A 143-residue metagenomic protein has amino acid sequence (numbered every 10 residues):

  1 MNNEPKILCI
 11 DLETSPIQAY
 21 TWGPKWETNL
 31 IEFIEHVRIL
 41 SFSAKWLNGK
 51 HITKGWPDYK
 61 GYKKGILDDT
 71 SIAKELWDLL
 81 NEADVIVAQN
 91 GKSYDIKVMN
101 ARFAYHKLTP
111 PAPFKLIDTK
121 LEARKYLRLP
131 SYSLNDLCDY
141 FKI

Functional and structural regions predicted by a protein language model:
M1-N81: Conserved RNase H-like, two-metal-ion catalytic cores of nucleic-acid enzymes
E4-K6, V37-K54, E82-I143: Metal-dependent phosphoesterase core characteristic of DEDDh/y 3'-5' exonuclease domains
